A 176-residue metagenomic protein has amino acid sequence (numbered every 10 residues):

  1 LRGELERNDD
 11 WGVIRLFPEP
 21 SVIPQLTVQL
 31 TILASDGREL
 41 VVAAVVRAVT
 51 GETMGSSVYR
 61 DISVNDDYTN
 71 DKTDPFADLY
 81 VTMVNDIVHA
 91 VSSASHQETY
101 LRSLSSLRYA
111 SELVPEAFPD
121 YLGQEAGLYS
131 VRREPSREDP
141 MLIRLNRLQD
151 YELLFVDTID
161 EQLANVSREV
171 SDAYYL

Functional and structural regions predicted by a protein language model:
L1-V22, T53, T82, D86 (+2 more regions): N-terminal segment of the mature soluble domain
F17-I32, S103-Y109: Acidic helix-start/capping segments at beta-turn-to-alpha-helix junctions
E19-Q25, S35-L40, D71-D74: Generic structural signal for short, solvent-exposed loop/turn connectors between secondary structure elements
Q29-D67: Amphipathic beta-strand/beta-sheet edge segments enriched in Tyr/Trp
S63-L176: C-terminal/domain-edge helix-coil "capping" segments
